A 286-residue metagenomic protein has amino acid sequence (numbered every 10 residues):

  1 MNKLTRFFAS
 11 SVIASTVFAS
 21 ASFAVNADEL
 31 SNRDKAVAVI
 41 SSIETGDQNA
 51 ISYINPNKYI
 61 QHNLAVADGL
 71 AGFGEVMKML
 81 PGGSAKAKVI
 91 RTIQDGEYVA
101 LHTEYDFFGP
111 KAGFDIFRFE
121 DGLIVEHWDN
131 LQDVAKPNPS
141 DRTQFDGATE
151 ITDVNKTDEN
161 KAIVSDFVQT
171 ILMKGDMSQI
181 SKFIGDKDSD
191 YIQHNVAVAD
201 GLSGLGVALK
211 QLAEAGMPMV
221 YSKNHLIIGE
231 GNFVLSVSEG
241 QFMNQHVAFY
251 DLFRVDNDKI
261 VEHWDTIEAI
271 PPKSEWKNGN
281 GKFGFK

Functional and structural regions predicted by a protein language model:
M1-A24: Gram-negative bacterial Sec-dependent N-terminal signal peptides
A24-K286: C-terminal and inter-domain tail/linker signature
